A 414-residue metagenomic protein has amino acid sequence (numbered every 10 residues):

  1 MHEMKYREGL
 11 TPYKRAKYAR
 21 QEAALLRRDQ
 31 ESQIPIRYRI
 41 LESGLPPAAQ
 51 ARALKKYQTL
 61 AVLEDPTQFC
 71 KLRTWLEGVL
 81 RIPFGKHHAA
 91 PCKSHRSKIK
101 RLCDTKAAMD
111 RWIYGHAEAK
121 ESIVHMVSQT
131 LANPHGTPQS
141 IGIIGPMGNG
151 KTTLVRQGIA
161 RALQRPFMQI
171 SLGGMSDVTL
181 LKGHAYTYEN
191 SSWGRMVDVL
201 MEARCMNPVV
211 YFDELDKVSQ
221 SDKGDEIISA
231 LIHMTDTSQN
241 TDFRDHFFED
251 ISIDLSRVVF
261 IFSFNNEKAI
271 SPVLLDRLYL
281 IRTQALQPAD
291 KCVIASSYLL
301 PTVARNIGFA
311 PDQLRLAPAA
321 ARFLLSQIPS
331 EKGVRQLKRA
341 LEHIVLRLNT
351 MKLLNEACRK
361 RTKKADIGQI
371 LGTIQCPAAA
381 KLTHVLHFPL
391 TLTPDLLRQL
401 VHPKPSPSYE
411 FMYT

Functional and structural regions predicted by a protein language model:
M1-A132, T153: Extended, charged alpha-helical coiled-coil/arm scaffolds that mediate oligomerization and mechanical coupling in large
E42-A49, R204, N266-D276, L280-E342 (+1 more regions): Conserved C-terminal "switch" segment of AAA+ ATPases
A132, G136-L172, M201-E202, I232 (+1 more regions): Walker A/P-loop
G145-P146, G183, E214: The Walker A (P-loop) glycine that initiates the GxxxxGKT/S ATP-binding motif of P-loop NTPases
R161-S191, V199, S219, D290: AAA+/P-loop NTPase substrate/partner-engagement loops
A203-P208, F243-S263, R315-L316: AAA+/SF3 P-loop NTPase mechanochemical coupling elements
F212-I253, D276: Conserved catalytic/switch belt of AAA+ P-loop NTPases
R335, A340-T414: C-terminal engagement/docking regions of AAA+ P-loop ATPases
